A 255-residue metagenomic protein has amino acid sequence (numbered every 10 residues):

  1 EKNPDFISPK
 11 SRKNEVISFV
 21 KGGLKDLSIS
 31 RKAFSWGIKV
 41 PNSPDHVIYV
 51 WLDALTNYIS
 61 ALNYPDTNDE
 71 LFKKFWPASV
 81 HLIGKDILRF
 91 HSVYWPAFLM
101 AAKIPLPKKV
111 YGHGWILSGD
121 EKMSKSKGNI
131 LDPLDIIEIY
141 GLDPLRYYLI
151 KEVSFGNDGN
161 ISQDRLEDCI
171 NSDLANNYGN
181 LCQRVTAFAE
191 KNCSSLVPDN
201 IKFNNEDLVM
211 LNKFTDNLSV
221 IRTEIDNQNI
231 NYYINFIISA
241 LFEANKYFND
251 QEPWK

Functional and structural regions predicted by a protein language model:
E1-K191, Y233-S239: Structured secondary-structure scaffolds
P144, D207-M210: Single-residue recognition of alpha-helix capping/boundary positions
R165-F203, M210-K255: Helix-rich, typically C-terminal accessory recognition domains appended to large enzymatic cores
